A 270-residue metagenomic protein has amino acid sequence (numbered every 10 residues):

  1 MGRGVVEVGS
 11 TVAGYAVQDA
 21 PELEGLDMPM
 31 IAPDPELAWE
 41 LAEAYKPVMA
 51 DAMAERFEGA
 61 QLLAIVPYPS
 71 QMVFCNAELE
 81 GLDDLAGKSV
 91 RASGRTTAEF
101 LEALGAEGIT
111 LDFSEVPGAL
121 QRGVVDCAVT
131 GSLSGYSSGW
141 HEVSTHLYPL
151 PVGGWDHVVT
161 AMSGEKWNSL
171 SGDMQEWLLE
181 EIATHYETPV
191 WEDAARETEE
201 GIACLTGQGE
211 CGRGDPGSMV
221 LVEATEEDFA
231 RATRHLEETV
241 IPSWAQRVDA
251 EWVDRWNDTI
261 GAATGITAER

Functional and structural regions predicted by a protein language model:
G2-W39, V48, E55-R56, A60-R270: N-terminal secretory/targeting leader peptides
